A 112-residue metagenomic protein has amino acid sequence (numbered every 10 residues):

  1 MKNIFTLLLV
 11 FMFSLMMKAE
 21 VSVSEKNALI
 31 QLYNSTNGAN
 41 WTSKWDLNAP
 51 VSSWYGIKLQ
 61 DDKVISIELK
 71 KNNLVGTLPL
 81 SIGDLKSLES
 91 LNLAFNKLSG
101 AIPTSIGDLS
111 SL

Functional and structural regions predicted by a protein language model:
M1-V21: Bacterial Sec-dependent N-terminal signal peptides
V21-V23, I30, N34-L80: LRR flanking "cap" motifs
S22-E25, F95: Solvent-exposed, acidic/flexible segments
D61, G83-L88, G107-L112: Leucine-rich repeat
I65-L69, L88-L93, L112: Conserved hydrophobic beta-strand positions in leucine-rich repeat
L78-G83, S99-T104: The feature encodes a structural signal of leucine-rich repeats
